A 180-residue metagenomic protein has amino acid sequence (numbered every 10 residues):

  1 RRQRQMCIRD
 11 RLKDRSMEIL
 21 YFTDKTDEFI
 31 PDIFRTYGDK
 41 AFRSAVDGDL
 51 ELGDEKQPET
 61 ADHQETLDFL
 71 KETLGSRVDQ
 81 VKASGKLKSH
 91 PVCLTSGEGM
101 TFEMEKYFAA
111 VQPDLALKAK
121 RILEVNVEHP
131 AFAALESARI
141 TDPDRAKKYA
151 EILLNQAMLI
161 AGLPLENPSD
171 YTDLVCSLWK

Functional and structural regions predicted by a protein language model:
R1-K180: Long, intrinsically disordered, charge-dense linkers/tails
